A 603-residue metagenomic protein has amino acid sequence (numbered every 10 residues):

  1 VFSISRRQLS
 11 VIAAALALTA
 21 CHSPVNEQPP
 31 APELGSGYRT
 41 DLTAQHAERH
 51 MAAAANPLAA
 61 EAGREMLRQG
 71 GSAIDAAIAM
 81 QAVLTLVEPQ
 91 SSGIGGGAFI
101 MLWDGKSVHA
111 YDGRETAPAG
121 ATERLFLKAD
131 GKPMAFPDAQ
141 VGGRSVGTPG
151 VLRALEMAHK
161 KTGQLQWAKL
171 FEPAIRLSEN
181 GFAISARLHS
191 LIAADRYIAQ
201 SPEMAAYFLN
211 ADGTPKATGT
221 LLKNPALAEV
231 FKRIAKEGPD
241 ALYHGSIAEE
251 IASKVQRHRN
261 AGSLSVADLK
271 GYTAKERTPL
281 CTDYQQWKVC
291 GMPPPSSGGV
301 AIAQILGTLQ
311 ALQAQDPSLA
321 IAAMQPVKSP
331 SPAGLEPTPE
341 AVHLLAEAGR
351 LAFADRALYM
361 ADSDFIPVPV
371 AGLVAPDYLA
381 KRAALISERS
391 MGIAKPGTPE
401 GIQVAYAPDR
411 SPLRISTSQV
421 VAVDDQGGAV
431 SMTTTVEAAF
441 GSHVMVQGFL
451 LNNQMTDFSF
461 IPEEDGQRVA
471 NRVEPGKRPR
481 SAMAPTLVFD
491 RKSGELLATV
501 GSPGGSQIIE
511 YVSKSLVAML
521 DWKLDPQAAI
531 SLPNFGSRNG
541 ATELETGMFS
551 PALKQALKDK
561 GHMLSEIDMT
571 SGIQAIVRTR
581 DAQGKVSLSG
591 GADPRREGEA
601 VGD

Functional and structural regions predicted by a protein language model:
R6-S10: N-terminal export leaders
T19-A20: C-terminal motif of bacterial Sec signal peptides marking the signal peptidase cleavage site
P24-E61, E65, A73-G238, L242-H244 (+4 more regions): Noncatalytic scaffold domains of N-terminal-nucleophile
P30, Q315-T435: Internal maturation/activation junctions in enzymes
M66-L67, R153-K161, E237-H244, E249 (+3 more regions): Alpha-helical support elements that line or immediately flank enzyme active sites and cofactor-binding pockets
L86-G93, F99-W103, S107-A110, G262-S265 (+3 more regions): Active-site rim segments in enzyme catalytic domains, especially the processed small/beta chain of N-terminal
E276, R414-T417, S481-M483: Short, small/polar residue-rich loop motifs at catalytic or cofactor-binding pockets
Q426, G476-R478, V512, D521-M569: Extended C-terminal subregions enriched in glycine
